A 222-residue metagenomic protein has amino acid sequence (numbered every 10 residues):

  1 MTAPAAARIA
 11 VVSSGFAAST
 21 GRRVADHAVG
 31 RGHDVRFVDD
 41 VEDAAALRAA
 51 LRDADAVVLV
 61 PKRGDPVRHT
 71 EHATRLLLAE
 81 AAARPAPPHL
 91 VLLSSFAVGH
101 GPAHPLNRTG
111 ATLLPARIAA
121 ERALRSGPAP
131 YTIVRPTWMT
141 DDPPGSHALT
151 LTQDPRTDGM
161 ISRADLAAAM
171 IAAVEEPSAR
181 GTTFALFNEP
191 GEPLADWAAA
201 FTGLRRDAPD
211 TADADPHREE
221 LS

Functional and structural regions predicted by a protein language model:
T2-D34, D39-A56, R63-R68, A83-H89 (+1 more regions): Oxidoreductase cofactor-interface core, primarily capturing Rossmann-like NAD(P)-dependent enzymes
